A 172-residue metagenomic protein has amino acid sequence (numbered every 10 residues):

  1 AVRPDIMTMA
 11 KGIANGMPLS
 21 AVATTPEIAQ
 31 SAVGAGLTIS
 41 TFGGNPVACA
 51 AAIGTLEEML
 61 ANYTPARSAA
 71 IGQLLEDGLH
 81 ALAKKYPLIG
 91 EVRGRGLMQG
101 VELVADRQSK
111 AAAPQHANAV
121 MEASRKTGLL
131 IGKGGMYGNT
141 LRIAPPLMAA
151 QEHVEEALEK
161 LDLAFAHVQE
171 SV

Functional and structural regions predicted by a protein language model:
A1-V172: Conserved N-terminal phosphate-binding loop of PLP-dependent enzymes in the Aspartate aminotransferase
